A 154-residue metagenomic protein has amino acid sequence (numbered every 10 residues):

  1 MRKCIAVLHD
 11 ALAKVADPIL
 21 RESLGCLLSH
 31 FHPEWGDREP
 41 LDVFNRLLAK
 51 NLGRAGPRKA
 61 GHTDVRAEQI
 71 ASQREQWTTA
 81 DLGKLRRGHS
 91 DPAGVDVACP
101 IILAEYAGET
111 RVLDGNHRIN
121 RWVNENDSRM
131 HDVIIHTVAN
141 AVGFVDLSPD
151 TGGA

Functional and structural regions predicted by a protein language model:
M1, L8-H9, A16, S23 (+1 more regions): A short, basic-hydrophobic beta/loop patch
M1-N51: N-terminal extension/subdomain marker
M1-R2, V7, A11, K50-L113 (+1 more regions): Short alpha-helix boundary/capping and kink motifs at helix termini
S29, P40, P57-A60, V65 (+1 more regions): Intrinsically disordered, low-complexity, compositionally biased regions/tails
E34, D42, L48, G61 (+2 more regions): Intrinsic disorder/low-complexity signature
